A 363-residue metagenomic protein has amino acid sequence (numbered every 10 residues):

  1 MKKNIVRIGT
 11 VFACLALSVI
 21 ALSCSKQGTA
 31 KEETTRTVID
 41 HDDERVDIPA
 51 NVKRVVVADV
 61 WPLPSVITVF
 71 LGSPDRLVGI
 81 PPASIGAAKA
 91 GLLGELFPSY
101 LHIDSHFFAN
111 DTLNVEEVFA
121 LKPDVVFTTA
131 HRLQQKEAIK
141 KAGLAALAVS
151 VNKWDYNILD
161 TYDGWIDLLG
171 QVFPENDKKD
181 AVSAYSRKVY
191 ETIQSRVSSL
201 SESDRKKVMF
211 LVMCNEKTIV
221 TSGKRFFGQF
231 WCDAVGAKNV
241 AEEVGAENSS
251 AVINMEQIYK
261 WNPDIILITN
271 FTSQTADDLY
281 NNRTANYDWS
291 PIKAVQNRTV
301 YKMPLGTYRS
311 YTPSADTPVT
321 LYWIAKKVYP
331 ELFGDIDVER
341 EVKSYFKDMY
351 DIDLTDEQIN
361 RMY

Functional and structural regions predicted by a protein language model:
M1-F12: Bacterial N-terminal signal peptides that target proteins for export
I20-S23: C-terminal motif of bacterial Sec signal peptides marking the signal peptidase cleavage site
S25-Q27: Bacterial signal peptide processing site
R45, Q135-K217, A241-E242, V295 (+1 more regions): Extracytoplasmic substrate-binding proteins
R54-A58, V78-P81, V125-T129, A146-S150 (+5 more regions): Structural recognition of the beta-strand scaffold that forms the well-ordered cores of secreted hydrolase catalytic
V57-A120, V125, A237-V240: A short, structured surface patch at a secondary-structure boundary
S105-N110, N114-H131, N254-F271: Proline-aspartate-enriched helix->loop->beta-strand connector
S222-S249: Alpha-helical, coiled-coil/dimerization segments enriched in small aliphatic residues
